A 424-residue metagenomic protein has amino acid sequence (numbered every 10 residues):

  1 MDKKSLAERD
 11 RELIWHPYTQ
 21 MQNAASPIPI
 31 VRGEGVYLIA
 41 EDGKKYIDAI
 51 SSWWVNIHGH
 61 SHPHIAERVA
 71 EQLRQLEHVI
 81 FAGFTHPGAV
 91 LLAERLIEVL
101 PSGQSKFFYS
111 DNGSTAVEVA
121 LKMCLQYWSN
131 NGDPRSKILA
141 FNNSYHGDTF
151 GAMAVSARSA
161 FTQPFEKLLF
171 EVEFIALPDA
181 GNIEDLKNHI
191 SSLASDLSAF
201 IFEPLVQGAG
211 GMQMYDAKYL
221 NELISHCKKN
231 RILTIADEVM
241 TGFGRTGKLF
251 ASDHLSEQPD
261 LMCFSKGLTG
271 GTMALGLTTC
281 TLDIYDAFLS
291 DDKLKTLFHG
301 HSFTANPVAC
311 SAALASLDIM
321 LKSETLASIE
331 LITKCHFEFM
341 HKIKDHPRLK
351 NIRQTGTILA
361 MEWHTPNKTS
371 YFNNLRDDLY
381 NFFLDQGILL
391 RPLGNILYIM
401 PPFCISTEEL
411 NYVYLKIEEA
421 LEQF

Functional and structural regions predicted by a protein language model:
M1-F424: Conserved N-terminal phosphate-binding loop of PLP-dependent enzymes in the Aspartate aminotransferase
